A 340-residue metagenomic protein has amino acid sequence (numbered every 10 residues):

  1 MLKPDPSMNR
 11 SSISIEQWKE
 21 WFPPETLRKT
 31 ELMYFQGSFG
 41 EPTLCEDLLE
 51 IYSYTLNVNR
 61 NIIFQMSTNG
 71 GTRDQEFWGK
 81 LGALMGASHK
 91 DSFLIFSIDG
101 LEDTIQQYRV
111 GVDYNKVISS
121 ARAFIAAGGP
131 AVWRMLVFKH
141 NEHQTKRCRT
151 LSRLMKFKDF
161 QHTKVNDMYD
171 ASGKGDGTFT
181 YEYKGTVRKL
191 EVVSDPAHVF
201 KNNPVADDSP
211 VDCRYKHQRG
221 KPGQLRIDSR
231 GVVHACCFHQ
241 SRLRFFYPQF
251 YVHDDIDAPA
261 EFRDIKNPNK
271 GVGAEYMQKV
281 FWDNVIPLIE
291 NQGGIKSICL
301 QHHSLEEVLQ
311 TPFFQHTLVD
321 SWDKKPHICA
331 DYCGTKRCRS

Functional and structural regions predicted by a protein language model:
M1-K3, A235-F238, P326-S340: Local cysteine-cluster metal-coordination motifs and their immediate loop/turn environment, predominantly Fe-S cluster
K3-K19, P24-L32, S53, N57-V58 (+3 more regions): Radical SAM enzyme [4Fe-4S]-AdoMet core and its adjacent flexible, acidic and glycine-rich loops/tails across
S11-S12, G40-E46, G71-E76, F138-H143: Acidic-and-aromatic substrate-binding clefts and catalytic sites of carbohydrate-active enzymes
G37-S38, T68, M135: Short glycine-centered, acidic/aromatic-flanked micro-motifs in structured strand/loop junctions that mark active-site
E46-I63: Aromatic-lined substrate-binding rim segments of carbohydrate-active enzymes
S67-T68, K221: Short His-Asn-centered micro-motif
P312-C329: Immediate flanking context of iron-sulfur cluster ligation sites
